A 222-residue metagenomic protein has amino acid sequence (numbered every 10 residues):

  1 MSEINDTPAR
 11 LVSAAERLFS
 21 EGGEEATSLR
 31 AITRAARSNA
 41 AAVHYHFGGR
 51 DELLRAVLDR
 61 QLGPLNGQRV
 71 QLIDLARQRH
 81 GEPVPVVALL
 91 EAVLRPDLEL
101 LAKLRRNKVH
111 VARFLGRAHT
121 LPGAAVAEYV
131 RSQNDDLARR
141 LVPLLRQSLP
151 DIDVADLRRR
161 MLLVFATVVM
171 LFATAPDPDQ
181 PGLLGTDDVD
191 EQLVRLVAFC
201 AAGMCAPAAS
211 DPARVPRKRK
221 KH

Functional and structural regions predicted by a protein language model:
P8-S13, F47-V70, D74, V130-R131: An amphipathic alpha-helix adjacent to DNA-recognition modules
R10, L18-E52, A56-R60: Helix-turn-helix
V12, N66, V87-L94, M161 (+1 more regions): Short, amphipathic alpha-helical "lid/cap" segments that border enzyme active or binding sites
V70-V109, M161: Hydrophobic alpha-helical connector segments
A88-A92, K103-R131, P176-D177: Amphipathic alpha-helical segments used for helix-helix packing
V93, D97, A112-H119, V164-V168 (+1 more regions): Short alpha-helical scaffolding segments that buttress acidic/His motifs in well-ordered protein cores
E99, K103, S132-H222: C-terminal peripheral helix-coil segments that are non-catalytic and often amphipathic
